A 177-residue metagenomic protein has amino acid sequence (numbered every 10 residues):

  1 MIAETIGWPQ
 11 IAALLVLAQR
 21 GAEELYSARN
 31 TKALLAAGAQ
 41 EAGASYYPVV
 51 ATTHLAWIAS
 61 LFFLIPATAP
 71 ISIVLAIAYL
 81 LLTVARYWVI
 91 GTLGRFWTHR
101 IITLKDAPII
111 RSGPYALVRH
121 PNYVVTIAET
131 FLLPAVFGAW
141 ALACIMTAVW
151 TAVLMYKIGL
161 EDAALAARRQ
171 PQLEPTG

Functional and structural regions predicted by a protein language model:
M1, A44-I73: Long, highly hydrophobic alpha-helical transmembrane signal-anchor segments
I2-L17: Hydrophobic transmembrane alpha-helical segments in integral membrane proteins
A13-S27: N-terminal signal-anchor/start-transfer transmembrane helix
L15-V16, S60, T147: A short, structure-level motif marking secondary-structure boundaries and short turns
A18-G21, A59, F131: Hydrophobic residues within the alpha-helical transmembrane core of Major Facilitator Superfamily
L25-Y46, P70-G177: Cytosolic-biased juxtamembrane loops and peripheral soluble domains of multi-pass membrane proteins
